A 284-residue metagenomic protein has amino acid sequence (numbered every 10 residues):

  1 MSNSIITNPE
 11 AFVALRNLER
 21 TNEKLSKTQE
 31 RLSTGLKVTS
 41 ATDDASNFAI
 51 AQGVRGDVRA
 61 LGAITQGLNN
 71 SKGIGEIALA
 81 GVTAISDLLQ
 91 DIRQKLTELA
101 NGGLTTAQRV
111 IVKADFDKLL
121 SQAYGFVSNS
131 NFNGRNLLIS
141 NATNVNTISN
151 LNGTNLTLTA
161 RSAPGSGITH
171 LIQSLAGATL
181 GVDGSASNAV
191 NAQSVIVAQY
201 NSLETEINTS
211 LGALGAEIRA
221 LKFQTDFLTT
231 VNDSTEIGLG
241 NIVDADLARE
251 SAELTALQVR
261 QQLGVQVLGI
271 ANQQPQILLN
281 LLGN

Functional and structural regions predicted by a protein language model:
M1-N284: Primary detection of the long, small/polar-rich alpha-helical "axial" segments characteristic of bacterial flagellar
